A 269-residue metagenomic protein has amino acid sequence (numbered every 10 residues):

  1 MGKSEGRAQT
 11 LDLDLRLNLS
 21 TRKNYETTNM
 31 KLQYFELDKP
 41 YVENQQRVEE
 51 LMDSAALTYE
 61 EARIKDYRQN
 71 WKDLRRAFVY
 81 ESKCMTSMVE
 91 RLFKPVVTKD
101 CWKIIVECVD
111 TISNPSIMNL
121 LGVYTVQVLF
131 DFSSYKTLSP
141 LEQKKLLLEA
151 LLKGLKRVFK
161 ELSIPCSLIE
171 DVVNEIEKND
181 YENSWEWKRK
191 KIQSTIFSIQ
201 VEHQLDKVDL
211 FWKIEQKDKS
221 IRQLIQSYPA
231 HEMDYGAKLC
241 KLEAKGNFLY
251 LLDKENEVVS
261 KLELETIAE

Functional and structural regions predicted by a protein language model:
M1, L13, W71, W102 (+2 more regions): A residue-identity detector for tryptophan
M1-E26: N-terminal amphipathic/basic-hydrophobic helices that include classical n-h-c signal peptides and signal-anchor
T10, L19-T21, M88, E177 (+1 more regions): Extended rod-forming repeat segments used as scaffolds/tethers
D12, N18, A56, K160-S163 (+2 more regions): Short, flexible coil/linker elements and helix-boundary hinge sites characteristic of intrinsically disordered
L13, Y25-K153, E232-E269: Acidic, small-residue rich beta-repeat scaffolds with periodic aromatic anchors
R68, K99, E182-S184, D209: Intrinsically disordered regions, especially transient/low-confidence alpha-helical propensity segments and coil-helix
K136-R189: Long amphipathic alpha-helical scaffold segments
K188-E269: C-terminal, beta-strand-rich globular interaction domains
